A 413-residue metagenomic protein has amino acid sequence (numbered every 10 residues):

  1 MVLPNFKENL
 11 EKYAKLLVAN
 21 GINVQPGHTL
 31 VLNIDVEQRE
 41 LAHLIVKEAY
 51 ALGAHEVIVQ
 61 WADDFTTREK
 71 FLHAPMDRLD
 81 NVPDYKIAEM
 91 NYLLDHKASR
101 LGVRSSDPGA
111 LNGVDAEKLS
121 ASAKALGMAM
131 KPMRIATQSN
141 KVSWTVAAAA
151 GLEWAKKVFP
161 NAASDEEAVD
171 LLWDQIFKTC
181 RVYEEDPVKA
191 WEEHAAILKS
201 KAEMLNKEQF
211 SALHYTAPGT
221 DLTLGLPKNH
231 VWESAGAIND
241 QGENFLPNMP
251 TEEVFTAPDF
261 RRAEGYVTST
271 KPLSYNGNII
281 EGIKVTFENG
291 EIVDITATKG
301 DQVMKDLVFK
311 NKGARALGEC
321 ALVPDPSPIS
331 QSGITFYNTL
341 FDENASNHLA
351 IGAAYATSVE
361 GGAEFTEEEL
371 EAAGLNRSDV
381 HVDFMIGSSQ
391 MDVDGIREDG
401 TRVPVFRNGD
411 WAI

Functional and structural regions predicted by a protein language model:
M1-E264, G395, T401-V403, W411-I413: Active-site bordering "gate/hinge" segments that shape substrate access to catalytic or cofactor-binding pockets
K15, N206-E208, N276-I279, G313 (+2 more regions): Short solvent-exposed loop/turn micro-motifs enriched in small/polar/acidic residues
M130-P132, S200, E208-S211, T251-V254 (+4 more regions): Glycine-rich, charged/polar anion/phosphate-binding loops that engage phosphate groups from diverse ligands
G225, I295-T296, F406: Short linear motifs in exposed loops
T256-K312: Long, well-ordered mid-to-C-terminal structural blocks that present hydrophobic/aromatic surfaces
R262-E264, I280-G282, N289-I292, R315-E319 (+3 more regions): Active-site lining segments that contact anionic ligands and/or coordinate catalytic metals
D294-A363: Dual-mode signal for accessory low-complexity, basic/Gly-rich regions
E368-I413: Extended hydrophobic packing segments that form well-structured cores
